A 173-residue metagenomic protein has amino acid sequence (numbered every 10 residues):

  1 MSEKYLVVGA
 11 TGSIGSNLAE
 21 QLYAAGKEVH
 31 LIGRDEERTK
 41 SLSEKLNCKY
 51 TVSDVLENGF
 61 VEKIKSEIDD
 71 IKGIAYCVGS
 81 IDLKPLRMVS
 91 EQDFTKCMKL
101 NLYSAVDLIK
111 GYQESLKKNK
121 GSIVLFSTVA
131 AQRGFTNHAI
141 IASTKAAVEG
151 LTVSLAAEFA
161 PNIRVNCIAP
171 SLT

Functional and structural regions predicted by a protein language model:
T11, A19: N-terminal Rossmann NAD(P)H-binding glycine-rich loop of SDR-like oxidoreductase domains
P85-L86, S90-M98: Substrate-binding pocket helix/loop in short-chain dehydrogenase/reductase
I109, T144: Active-site helix of classical SDR
E114, A156-P161: Alpha-helical segment proximal to the catalytic Tyr-Lys
T128: Residue(s) in the substrate-gating loop at a strand-loop-helix junction that position the organic substrate next
G134-A142, S154: Active-site loop-to-helix junction immediately N-terminal to the catalytic Tyr of the SDR YXXXK motif in Rossmann-fold
E149, F159-T173: Conserved Rossmann-fold SDR core element
